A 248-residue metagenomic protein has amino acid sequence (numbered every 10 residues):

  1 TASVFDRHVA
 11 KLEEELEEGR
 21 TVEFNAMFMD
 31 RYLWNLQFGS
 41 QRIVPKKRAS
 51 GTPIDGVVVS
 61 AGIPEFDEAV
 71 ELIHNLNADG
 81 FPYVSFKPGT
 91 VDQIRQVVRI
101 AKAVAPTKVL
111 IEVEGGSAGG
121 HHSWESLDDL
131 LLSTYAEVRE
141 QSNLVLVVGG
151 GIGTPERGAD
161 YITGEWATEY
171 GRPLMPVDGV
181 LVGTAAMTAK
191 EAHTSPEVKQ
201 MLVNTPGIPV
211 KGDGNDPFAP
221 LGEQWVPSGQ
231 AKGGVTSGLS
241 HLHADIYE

Functional and structural regions predicted by a protein language model:
T1-Q141: Active-site entrance/lid segments in N-terminal catalytic domains of soluble metabolic enzymes
G89, G116, G151-I152, T184-A185: An acidic- and aromatic-residue-enriched active-site/binding cleft used to recognize and process polar
H121, V138, S142-V145, D160-E248: Conserved active-site-proximal phosphate/metal-binding subdomains
P155-G158: Non-transmembrane, aqueous-exposed alpha-helical and coiled segments at domain scale
